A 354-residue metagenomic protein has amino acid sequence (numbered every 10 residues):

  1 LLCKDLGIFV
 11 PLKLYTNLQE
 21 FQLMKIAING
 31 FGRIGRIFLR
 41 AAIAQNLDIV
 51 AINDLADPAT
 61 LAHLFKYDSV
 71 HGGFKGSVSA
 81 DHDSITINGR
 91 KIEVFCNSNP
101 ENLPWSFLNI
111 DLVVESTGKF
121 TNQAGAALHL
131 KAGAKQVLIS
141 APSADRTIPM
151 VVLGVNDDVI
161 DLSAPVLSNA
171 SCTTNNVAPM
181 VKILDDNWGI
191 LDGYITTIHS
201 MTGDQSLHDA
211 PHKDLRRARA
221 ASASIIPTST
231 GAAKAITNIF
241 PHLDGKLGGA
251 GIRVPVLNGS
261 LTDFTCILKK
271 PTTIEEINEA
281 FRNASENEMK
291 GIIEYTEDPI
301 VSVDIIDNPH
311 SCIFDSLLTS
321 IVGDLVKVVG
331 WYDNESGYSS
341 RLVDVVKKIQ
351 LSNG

Functional and structural regions predicted by a protein language model:
L2-L23: Short, Lys/Arg-enriched N-terminal segments with co-localized hydrophobic residues within the first ~10-30 amino acids
F21-A218, S320, D344, S352-N353: N-terminal Rossmann-like NAD(P) cofactor-binding subdomain of oxidoreductases, focused on the glycine-rich
N29, R33-R40, L47-D48, N176-I292: Active-site-lining helix/loop region of Rossmann-like oxidoreductase modules
D81, T147, A221, N258-S260 (+1 more regions): A generic structural signal for well-ordered coil/turn residues at beta-strand boundaries that shape enzyme active-site
I85, V151-L153, V166, H208 (+5 more regions): Short clusters of hydrophobic/aromatic residues that line enzyme substrate/ligand-binding pockets
A170-S171, I225-P227, Y332: Hydrophobic alpha-helical scaffolding
G249, L261, T265-G354: C-terminal active-site/capping subdomain that shapes the small-molecule cofactor and substrate pocket of enzyme
